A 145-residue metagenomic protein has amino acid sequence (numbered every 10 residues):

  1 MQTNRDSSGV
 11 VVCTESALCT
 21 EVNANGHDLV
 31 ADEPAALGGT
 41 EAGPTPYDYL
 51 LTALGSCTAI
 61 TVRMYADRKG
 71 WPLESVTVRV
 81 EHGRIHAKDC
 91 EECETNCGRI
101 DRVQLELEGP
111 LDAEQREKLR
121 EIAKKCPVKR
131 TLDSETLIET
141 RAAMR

Functional and structural regions predicted by a protein language model:
M1-T52, I60, M64-R145: Extended beta-strand/beta-hairpin segments
